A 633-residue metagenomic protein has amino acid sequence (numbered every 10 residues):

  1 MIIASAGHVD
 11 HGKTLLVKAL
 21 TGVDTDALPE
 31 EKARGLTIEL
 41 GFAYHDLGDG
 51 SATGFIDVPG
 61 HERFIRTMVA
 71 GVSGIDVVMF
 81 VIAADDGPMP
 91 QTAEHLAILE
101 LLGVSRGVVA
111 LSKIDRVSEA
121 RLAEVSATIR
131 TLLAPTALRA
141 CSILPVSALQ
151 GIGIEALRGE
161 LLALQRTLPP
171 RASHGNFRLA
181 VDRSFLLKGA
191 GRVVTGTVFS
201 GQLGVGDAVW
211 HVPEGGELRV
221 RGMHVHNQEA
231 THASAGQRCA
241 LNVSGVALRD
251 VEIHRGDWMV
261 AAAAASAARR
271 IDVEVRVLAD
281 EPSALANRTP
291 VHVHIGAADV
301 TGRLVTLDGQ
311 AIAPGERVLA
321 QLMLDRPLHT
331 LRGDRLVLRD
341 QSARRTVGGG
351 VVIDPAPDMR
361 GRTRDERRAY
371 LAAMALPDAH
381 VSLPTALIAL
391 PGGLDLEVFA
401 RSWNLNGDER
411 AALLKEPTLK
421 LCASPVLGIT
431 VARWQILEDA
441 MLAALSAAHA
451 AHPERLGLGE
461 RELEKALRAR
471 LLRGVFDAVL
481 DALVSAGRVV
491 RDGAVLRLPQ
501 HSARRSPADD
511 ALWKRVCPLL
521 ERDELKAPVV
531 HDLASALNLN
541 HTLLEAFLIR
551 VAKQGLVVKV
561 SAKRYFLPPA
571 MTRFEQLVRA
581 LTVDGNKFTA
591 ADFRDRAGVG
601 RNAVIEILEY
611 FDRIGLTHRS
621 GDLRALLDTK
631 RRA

Functional and structural regions predicted by a protein language model:
M1-V58, E62, D207: Conserved G1/Walker A P-loop phosphate-binding module
V9, L36-I38, Y44-D49, A70-G74 (+2 more regions): Conserved catalytic network of the ASCE P-loop NTPase/AAA+ motor domain
D10, L16, G35, D57 (+15 more regions): Residue-level signature of catalytic and energy-coupling elements of molecular machines, predominantly ATP/GTP-dependent
A52, V58-R63, V72-E124, L533: Conserved Switch II/interswitch segment of TRAFAC-class P-loop GTPases
A52, V77, L203, A208 (+5 more regions): Residue-level marker of beta-strand positions
H61-E62, A84-M89, V104, K113-S118 (+7 more regions): Conserved nucleotide-binding/hydrolysis micro-motifs of P-loop NTPases
I114, T131-E281: Conserved catalytic-core segments of large NTP-driven translation/proteostasis enzymes
R116-L122, T131, V246-K559, P568-H618 (+1 more regions): C-terminal effector modules of nucleic-acid-centric enzymes and ribosome-associated factors
